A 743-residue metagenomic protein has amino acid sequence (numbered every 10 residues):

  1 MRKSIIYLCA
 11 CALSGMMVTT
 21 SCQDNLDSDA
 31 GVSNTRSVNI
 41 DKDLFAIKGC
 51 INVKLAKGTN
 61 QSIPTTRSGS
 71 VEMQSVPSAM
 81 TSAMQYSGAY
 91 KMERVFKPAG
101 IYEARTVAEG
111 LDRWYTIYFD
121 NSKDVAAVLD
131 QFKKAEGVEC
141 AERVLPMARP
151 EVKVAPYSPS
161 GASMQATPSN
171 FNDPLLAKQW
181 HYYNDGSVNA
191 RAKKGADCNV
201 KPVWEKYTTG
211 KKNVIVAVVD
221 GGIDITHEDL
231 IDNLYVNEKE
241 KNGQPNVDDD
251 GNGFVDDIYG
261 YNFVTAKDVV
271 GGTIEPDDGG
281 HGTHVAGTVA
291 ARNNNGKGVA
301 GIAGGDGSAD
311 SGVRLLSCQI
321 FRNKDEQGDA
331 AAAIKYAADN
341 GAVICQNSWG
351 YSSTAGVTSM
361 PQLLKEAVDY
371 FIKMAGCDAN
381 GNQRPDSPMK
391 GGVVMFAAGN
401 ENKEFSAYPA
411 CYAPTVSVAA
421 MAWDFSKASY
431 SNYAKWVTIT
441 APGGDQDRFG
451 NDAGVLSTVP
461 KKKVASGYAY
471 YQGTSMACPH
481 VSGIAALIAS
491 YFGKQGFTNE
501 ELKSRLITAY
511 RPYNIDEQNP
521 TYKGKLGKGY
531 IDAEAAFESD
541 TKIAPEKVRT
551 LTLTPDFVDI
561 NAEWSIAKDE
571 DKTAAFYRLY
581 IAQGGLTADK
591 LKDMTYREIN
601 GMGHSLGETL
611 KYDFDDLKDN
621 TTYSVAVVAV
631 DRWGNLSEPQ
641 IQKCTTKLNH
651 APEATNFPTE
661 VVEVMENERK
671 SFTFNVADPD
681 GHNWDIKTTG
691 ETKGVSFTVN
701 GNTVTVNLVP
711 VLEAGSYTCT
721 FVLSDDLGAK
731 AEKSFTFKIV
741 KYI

Functional and structural regions predicted by a protein language model:
N25-L26, E205, G210-K212, G221 (+7 more regions): Substrate-binding/access-modulating region of protease and related hydrolase catalytic domains
D29, K201-Q327, S352-A355, M389 (+5 more regions): Subtilisin-like serine protease catalytic core
D29-S160: Inhibitory N-terminal propeptides of secreted protease zymogens
I101-T116, D130-I215, I223-D229, K267: Protease zymogen maturation seam
A286-A290, L316-N323, V343, N347 (+1 more regions): Hydrolase catalytic cores
E538-T573, D619, L636-N649: Pro/Thr/Ser/Gly-rich low-complexity, intrinsically disordered linker/stalk tracts
F576-K618: Recognizes extended acidic, P/S/T-rich segments that occur within or adjacent to Ig-like beta-sandwich modules
F614-G634: Beta-strand-rich modules
